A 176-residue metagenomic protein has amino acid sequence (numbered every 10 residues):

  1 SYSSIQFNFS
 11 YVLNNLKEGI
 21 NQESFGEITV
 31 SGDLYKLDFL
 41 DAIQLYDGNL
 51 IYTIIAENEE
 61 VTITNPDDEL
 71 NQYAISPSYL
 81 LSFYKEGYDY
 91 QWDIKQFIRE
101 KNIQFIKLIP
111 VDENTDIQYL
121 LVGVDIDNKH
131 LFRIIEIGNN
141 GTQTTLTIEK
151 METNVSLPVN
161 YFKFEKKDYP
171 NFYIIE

Functional and structural regions predicted by a protein language model:
S1-I20, D33, D168-E176: N-terminal leader/targeting segments and the immediate start of mature chains
S10-L16, D38, I54, I109-V111 (+1 more regions): A generic structural motif
Q22-S24, T142: Amphipathic hydrophobic-ligand
G26-T29, I43-Q44, Y90-I98: Short, exposed beta-strand/loop patches in secreted or surface proteins that constitute
E27-A74, T144-T145: An acidic-aromatic
P66-N102: Flexible, surface-exposed loop/linker segments and immediately adjacent secondary-structure boundaries
Y88-I174: Gly/Pro-enriched, hydrophobic low-complexity segments that function as extracytoplasmic propeptides/linkers
